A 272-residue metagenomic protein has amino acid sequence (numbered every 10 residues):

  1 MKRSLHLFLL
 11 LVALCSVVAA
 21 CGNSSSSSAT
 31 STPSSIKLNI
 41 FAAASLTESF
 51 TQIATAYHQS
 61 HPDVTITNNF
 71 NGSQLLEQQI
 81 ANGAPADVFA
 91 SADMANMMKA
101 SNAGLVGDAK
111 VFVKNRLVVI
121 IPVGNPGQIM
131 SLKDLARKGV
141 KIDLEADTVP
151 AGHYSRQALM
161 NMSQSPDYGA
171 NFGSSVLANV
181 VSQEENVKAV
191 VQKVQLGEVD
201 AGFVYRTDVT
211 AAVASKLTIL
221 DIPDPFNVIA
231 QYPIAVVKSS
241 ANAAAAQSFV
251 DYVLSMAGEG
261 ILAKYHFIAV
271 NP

Functional and structural regions predicted by a protein language model:
M1-F8: Bacterial N-terminal signal peptides that target proteins for export
L14-C15: Residue-level signal for mature regions of secreted extracellular proteins and peptides
C21-S60, T65, Q74, Q78-N82 (+4 more regions): Exported/periplasmic ABC-transporter solute-binding proteins
D87-S91: Periplasmic-binding protein-like
G104-K110: Central helical "cap/lid" subdomain
